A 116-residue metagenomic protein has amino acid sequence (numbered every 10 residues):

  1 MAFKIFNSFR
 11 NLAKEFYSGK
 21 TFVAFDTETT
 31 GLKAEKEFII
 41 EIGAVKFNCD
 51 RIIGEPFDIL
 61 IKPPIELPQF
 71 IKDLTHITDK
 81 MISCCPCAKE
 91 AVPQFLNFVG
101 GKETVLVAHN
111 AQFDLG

Functional and structural regions predicted by a protein language model:
A2-G116: Conserved non-catalytic scaffold segment of RNase H-like nuclease domains
